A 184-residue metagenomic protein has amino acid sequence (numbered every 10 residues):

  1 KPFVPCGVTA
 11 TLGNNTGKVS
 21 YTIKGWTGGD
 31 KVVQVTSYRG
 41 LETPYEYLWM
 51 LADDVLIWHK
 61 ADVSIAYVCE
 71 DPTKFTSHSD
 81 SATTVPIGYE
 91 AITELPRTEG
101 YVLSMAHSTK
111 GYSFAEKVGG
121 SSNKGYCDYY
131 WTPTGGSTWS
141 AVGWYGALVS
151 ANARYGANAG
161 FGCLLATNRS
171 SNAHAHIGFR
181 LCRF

Functional and structural regions predicted by a protein language model:
C6-N15, G28, V35, Y47-L56 (+1 more regions): C-terminal, surface-exposed recognition/capping segments
V19-S20: Hydrophobic aliphatic residue packing
I23-K31: Short, basic/aromatic recognition patches
T43: Short, acidic, Ser/Thr-enriched surface-loop or helix-capping motifs
W58-E70: A short, polar/charged loop-to-alpha-helix boundary motif
E70-D71, S77-S79: Accessory cap/linker subdomain of secreted extracellular hydrolases
